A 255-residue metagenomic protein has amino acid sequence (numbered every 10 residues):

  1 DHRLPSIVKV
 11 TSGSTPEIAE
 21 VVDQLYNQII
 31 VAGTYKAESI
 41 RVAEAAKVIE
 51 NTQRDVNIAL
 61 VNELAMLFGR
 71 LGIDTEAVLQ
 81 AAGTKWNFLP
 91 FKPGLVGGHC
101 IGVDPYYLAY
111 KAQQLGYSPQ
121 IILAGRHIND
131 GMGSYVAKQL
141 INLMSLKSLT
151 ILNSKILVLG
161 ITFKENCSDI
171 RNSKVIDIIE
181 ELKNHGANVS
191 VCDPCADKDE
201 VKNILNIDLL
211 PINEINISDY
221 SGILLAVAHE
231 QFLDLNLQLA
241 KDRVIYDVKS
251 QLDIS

Functional and structural regions predicted by a protein language model:
D1-S255: Structural/interface elements that position substrates and couple domains in central-metabolism enzymes
